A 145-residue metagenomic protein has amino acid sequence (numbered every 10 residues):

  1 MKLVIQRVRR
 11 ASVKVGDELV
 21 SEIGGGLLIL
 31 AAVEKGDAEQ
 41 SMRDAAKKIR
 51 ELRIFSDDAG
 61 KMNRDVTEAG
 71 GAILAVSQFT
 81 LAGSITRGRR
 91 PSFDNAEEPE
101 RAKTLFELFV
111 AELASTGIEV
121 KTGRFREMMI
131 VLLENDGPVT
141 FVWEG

Functional and structural regions predicted by a protein language model:
Q6, A32, S77, L132 (+1 more regions): Short beta-strand segments
R9, I73, Q78-L81: Short glycine-enriched loops at secondary-structure junctions
E18-G70, T80-A111, S115-T116: Compact, glycine-rich, soluble single-domain proteins
A45, V76, V139: Residue-level signal for inorganic ion chemistry
D58-I73, K121-E134: Glycine/charge-rich, flexible interdomain linkers and switch-proximal surface loops that mediate coupling
F93-G145: Positively charged, low-complexity, intrinsically disordered RNA-binding extensions
